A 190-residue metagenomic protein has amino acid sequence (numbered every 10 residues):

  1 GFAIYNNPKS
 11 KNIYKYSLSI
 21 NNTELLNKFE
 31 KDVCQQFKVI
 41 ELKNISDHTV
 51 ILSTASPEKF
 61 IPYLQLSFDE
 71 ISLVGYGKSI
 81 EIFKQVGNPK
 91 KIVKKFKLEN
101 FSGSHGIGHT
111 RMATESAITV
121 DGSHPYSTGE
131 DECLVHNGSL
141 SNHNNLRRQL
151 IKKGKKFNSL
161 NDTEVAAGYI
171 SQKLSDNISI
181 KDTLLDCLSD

Functional and structural regions predicted by a protein language model:
G1-D190: Conserved short alpha-helical segments that host acidic/polar catalytic motifs at enzyme active sites
